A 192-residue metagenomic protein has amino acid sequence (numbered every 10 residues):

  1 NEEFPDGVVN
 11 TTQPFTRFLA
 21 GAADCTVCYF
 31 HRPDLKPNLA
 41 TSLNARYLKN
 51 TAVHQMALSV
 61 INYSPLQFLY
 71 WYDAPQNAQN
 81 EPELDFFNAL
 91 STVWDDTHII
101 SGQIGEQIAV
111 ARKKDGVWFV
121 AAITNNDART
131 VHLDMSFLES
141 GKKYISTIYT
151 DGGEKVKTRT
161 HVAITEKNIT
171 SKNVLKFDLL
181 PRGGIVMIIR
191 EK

Functional and structural regions predicted by a protein language model:
N1-A74, I100-S101: Glycan-recognition surfaces
I61, V120, R182: Conserved, mostly hydrophobic/aromatic
A74-F119, E154-T160: Glycan-recognition and catalytic regions of carbohydrate-active enzymes
T97-H98, A109-V110, I164-E166, V174-F177: Beta-strand-rich interaction surfaces with strong enrichment in secreted/lumenal proteins
I104-G141, I185-V186: Carbohydrate-binding surface patches
L138-G152: Solvent-exposed beta-hairpin/edge-strand motifs
I148-K172: Solvent-exposed beta-strand/loop surfaces of large extracellular or lumenal domains
E166-K192: C-terminal beta-strand-rich structural cap/linker in extracellular carbohydrate-active enzymes
